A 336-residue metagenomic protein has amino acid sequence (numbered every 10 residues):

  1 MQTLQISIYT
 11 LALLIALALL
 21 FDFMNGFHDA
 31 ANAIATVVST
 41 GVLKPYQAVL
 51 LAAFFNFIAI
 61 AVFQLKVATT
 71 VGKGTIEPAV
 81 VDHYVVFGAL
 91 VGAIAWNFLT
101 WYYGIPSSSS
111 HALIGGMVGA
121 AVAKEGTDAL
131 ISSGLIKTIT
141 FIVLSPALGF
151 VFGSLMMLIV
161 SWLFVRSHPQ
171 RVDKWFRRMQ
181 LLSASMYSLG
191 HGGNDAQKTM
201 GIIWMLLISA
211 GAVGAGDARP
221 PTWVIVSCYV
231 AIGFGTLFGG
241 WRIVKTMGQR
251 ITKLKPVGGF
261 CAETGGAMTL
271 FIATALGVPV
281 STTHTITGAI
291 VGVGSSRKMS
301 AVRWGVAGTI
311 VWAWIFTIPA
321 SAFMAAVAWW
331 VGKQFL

Functional and structural regions predicted by a protein language model:
M1-L336: Multi-pass alpha-helical transmembrane bundle typical of ion/small-solute transporters and intramembrane aspartyl
